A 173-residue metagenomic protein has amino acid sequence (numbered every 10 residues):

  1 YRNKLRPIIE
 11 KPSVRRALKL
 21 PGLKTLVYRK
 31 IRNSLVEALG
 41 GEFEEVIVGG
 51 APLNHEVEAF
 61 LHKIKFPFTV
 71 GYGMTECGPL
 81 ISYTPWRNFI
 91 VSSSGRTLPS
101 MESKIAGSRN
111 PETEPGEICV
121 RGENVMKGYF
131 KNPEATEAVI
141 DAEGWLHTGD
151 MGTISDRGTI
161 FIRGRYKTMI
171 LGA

Functional and structural regions predicted by a protein language model:
Y1-I90, E102: Gly/Ser/Thr-rich phosphate-binding loop
G73, G95, G149: Conserved phosphate-binding and hydrolysis motifs of nucleotide-dependent enzymes
I90-S92, I170-A173: A generic structural signal for short coil/turn motifs at secondary-structure boundaries
S92-T97, A142-E143: Short Gly/Pro-enriched turn/cap motifs at secondary-structure boundaries
M101-G172: Conserved ATP-binding/catalytic segment of the ANL
